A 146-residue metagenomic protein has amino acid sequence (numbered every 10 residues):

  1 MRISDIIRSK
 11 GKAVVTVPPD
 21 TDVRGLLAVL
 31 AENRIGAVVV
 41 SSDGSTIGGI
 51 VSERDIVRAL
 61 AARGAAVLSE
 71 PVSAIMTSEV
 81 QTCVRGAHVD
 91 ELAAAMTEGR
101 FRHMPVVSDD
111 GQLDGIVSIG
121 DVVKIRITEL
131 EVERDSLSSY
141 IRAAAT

Functional and structural regions predicted by a protein language model:
M1-A13, S52-T97, I119-T146: Tandem CBS (Bateman) regulatory domains
R2-D20, V40-I47, S108, A144-T146: Short, charged helix-to-loop "capping" segments that act as catalytic/coupling loops
T16-R34, V40-S42, G64, T82-R100 (+1 more regions): The conserved cystathionine-beta-synthase
L30-N33, V38-D55, M96, M104-V122: A glycine-centered beta-loop-beta connector
